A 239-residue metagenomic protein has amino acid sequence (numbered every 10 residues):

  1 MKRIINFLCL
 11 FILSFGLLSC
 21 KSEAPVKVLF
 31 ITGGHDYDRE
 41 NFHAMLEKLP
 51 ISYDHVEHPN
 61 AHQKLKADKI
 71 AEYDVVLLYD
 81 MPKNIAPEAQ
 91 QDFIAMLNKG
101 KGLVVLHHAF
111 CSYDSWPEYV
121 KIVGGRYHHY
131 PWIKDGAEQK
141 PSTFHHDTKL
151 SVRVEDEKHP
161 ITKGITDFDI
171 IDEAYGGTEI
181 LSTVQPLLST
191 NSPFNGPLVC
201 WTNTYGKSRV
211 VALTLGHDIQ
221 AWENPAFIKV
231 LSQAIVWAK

Functional and structural regions predicted by a protein language model:
K2-L10: Sec-dependent signal peptide recognition, specifically the positively charged N-region followed immediately by
L18-S19: C-terminal motif of bacterial Sec signal peptides marking the signal peptidase cleavage site
E23-V26, F194-G196, T204-K239: Extracellular ligand-binding/catalytic regions of CAZymes and related secreted enzymes and adhesion modules
K27-I31, Y37-Y113: Helical hinge/lid and interdomain linker segments adjacent to catalytic or ligand-binding clefts that mediate domain
H35-D36, K83, F110-C111, S192-F194 (+2 more regions): Short, solvent-exposed loop/turn segments at secondary-structure junctions
D36-N41, A86-P87, N195-L198, Q220-N224: Short, solvent-exposed loop/turn elements at domain surfaces
E40, A44, L49, K140-R209: Catalytic beta-strand/loop cores that center a nucleophilic Ser/Cys/Thr and support acyl-enzyme chemistry
K83-P160: A glycine-rich, often tryptophan-bearing local segment used as a flexible ligand/cofactor-contacting loop or short
